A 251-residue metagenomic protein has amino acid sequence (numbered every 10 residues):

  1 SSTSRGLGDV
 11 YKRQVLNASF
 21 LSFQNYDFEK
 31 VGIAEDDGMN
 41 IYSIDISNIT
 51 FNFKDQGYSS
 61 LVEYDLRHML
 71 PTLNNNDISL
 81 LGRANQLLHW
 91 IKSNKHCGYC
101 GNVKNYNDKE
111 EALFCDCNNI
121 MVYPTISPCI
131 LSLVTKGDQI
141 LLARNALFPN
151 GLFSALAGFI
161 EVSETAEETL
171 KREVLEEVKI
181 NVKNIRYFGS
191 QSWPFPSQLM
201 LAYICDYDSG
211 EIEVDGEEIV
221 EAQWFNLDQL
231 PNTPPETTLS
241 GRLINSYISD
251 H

Functional and structural regions predicted by a protein language model:
S1-Y11: Single conserved hydrophobic/aromatic residue that forms the stacking wall/gate of nucleotide- or nucleobase-binding
N25: Divalent-cation
E29-L73, I160-Y247: Unchanged
Q56-Y99: A gly/proline- and charged-residue-enriched helix-loop-helix capping module
G82-L133: Cys/His-rich short segments
A112-A155, N181-V182, C205: N-terminal strand-loop-strand
